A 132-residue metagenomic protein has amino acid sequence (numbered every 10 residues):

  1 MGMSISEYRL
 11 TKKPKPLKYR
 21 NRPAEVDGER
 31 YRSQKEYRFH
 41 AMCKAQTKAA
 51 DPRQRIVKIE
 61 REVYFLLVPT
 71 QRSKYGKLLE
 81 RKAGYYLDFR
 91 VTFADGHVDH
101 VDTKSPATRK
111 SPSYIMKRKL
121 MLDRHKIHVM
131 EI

Functional and structural regions predicted by a protein language model:
M1-I132: Electrostatic, structured charged patches in enzyme active sites and in nucleic-acid/phosphate-binding
